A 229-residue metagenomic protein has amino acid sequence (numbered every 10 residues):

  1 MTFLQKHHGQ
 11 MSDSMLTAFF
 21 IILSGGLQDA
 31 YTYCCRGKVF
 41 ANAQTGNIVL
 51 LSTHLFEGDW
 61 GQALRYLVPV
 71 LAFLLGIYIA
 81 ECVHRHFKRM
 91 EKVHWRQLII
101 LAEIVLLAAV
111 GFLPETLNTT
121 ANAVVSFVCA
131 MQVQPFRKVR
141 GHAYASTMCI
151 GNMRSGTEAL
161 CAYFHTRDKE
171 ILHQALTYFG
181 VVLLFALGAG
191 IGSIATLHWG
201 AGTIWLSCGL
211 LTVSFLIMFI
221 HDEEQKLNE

Functional and structural regions predicted by a protein language model:
M1-S12: Short, Lys/Arg-rich, polar N-terminal cytosolic tail immediately upstream of the first transmembrane signal-anchor
S12-G61, F136-H173: Small-residue-rich hydrophobic segments that form or flank transmembrane alpha-helices in multi-pass membrane proteins
V70, L74-Y78, V182-G190: Hydrophobic/small/kink-forming positions within alpha-helical transmembrane segments of polytopic membrane proteins
Y78-E91, T196: Helix-to-loop junctions at the C-terminal end of transmembrane segments in multipass secondary transporters
E91-Q97, G190-G209: A membrane-interface helix-boundary motif in multi-pass transporters
K92-L101, N122-V124, A145-C149: Cytoplasmic-side transmembrane-helix entry/capping segments in multi-pass membrane proteins
L98-V105, G202-M218: Symmetry-related core transmembrane helices of the 12-TM Major Facilitator Superfamily/SLC fold
I104-N118: C-terminal ends and interior cores of transmembrane alpha-helices in multi-pass membrane transporters/permeases
